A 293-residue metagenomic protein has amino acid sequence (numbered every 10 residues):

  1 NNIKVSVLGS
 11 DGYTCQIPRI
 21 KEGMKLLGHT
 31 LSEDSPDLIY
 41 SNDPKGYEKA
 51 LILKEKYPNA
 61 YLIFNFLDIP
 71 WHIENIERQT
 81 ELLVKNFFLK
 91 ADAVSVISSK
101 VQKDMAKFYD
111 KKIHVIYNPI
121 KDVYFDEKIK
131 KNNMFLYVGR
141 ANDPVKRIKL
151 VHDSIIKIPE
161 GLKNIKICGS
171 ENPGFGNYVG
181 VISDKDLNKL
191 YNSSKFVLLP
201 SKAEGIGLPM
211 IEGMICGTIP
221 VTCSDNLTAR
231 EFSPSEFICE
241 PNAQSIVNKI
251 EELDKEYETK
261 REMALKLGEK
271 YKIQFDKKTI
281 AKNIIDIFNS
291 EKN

Functional and structural regions predicted by a protein language model:
G12, K255-N289: A charged, aromatic-enriched C-terminal amphipathic alpha-helix characteristic of glycosyltransferases across folds
L38-Y40, L53-E74, S95: Active-site proximal beta-strand in glycosyltransferases
I76-V94: Membrane-proximal helix-turn-helix segments that form the acceptor-binding/catalytic region of lipid-linked
F88, K189-S194: Short alpha-helical donor nucleotide-sugar binding micro-motif in glycosyltransferases
K100, P119: Carbohydrate-associated surface elements
K128-K146, H152-I155: Conserved donor-binding/catalytic core segment of Leloir-type glycosyltransferases
K202: Aromatic "clamp/platform" in nucleotide-sugar-dependent glycosyltransferases that forms part of the donor/acceptor
C223, S233-Q244, I250-Y257: Conserved acidic donor-binding segment of nucleotide-sugar-dependent glycosyltransferases
